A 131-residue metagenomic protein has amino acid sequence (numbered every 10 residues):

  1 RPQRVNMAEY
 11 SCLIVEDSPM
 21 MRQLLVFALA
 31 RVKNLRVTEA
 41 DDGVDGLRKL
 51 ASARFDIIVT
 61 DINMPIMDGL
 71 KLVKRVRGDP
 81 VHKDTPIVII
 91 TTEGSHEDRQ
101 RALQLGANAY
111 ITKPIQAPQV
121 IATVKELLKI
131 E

Functional and structural regions predicted by a protein language model:
P19-T38: Two-component/phosphorelay signaling modules centered on CheY-like receiver
E39-I57: Acidic, metal-coordinating helix/loop segments flanking the phosphotransfer/catalytic sites of two-component signaling
M64: Receiver (REC) domain active-site loop signature in two-component systems and cognate sites in sensor histidine kinases
D79, E93-G94: Short, conserved "switch-loop" micro-motifs in signal-transduction and mechanochemical regulators
I115-V124: C-terminal output helix
